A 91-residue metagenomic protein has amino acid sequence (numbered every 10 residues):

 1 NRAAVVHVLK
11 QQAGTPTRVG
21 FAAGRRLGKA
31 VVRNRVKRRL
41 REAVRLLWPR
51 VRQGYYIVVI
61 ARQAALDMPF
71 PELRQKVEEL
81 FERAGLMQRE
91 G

Functional and structural regions predicted by a protein language model:
N1-G91: Positively charged, solvent-exposed patches that mediate nucleic-acid binding
